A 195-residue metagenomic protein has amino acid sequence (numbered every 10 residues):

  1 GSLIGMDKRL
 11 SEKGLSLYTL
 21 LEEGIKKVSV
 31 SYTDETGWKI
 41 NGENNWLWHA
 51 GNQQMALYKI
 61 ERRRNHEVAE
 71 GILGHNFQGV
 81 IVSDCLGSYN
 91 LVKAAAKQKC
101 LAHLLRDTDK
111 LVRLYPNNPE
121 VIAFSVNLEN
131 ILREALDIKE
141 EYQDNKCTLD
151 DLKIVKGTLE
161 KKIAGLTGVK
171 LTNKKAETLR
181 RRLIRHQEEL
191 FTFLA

Functional and structural regions predicted by a protein language model:
G1-A195: Catalytic center-proximal scaffold of phosphoryl-transfer enzymes
